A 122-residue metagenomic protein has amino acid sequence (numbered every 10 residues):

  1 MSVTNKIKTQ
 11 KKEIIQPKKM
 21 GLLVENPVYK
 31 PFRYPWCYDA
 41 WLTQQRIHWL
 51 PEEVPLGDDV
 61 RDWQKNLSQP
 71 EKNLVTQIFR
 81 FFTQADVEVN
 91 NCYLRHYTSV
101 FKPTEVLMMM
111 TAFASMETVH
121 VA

Functional and structural regions predicted by a protein language model:
S2-A122: Non-heme di-metal
